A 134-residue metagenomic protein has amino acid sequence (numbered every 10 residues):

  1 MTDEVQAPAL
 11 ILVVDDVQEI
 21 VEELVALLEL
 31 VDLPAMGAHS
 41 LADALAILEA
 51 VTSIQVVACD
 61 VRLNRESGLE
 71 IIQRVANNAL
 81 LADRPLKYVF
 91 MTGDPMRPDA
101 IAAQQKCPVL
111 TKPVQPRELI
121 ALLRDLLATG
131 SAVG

Functional and structural regions predicted by a protein language model:
M1-L12, Q18-V25, N77-P85, P108 (+1 more regions): Non-catalytic signal-transmission and effector/linker regions of two-component phosphorelay proteins
V14-D15, A38, V57, M91: Conserved sequence signature across two-component system core domains
D32-L41, I47: Short hydrophobic/Thr-rich beta-strand motif most characteristic of the beta2 strand and flanking loop of CheY-like
H39-S40, S67-V75: Acidic catalytic/metal-coordinating carboxylates
D60-V61: Active-site residues of response regulator receiver
N64: The feature encodes the CheY-like receiver
A82-M96: A short, hydrophobic beta-strand element within the central beta-sheet of small alpha/beta folds
I101-L110: As written
